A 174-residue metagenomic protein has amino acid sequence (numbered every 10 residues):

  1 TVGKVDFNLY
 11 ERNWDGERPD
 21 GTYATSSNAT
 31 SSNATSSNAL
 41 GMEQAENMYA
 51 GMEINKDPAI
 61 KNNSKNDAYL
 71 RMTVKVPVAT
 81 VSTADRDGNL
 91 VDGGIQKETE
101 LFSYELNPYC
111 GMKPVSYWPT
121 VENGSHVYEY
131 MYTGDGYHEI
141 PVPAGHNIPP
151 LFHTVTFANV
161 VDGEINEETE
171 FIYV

Functional and structural regions predicted by a protein language model:
T1-V174: Surface-exposed, hydrophilic segments of mature proteins
